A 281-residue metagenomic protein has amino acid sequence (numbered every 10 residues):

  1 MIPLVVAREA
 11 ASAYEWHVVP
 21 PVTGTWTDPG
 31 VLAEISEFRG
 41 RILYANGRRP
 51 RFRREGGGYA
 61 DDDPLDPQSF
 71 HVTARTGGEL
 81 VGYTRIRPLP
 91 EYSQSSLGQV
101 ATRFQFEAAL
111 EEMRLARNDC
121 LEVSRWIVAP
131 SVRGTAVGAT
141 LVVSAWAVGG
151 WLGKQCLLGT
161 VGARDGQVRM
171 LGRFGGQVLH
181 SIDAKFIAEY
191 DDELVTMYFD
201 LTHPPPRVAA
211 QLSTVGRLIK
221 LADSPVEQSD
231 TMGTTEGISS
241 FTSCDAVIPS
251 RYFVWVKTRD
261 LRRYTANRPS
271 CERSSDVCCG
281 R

Functional and structural regions predicted by a protein language model:
M1-R54, D62-P64, W126-S131, G150-R281: Terminal substrate-recognition subdomain of acyl/acetyltransferases
G57-D62, A108-E112: Short, P/G- and charge-enriched loop/turn segments at secondary-structure junctions
D62-T73, S93-S95: A short helix-loop-beta-strand connector motif used in the catalytic cores of GNAT acetyltransferases and, in some
D66-S69, L80, L152-G153: Short, well-ordered loop/turn elements at secondary-structure boundaries
Q68-V72, D119, D191-M197: Short beta-strand micro-motifs in enzyme catalytic cores
T73, E79-P88: Conserved beta-strand in the GNAT
R85-P130: Conserved acyl-donor/pantetheine-binding loop and adjacent beta-alpha core of acyl/acetyltransferases and related
R133-A147: Conserved acetyl-CoA-binding loop-helix of GNAT-fold acetyltransferases
